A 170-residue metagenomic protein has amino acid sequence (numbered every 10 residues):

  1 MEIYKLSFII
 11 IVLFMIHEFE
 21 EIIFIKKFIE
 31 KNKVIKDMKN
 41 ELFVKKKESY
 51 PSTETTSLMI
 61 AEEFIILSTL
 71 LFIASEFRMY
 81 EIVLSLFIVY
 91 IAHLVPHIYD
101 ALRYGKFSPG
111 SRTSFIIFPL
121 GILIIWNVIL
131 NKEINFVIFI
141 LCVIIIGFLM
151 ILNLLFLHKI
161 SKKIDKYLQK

Functional and structural regions predicted by a protein language model:
M1-K26: N-terminal signal-anchor transmembrane alpha helix
M15-I22, Y90-A101, G147-K162: Transmembrane alpha-helical segments that form the membrane-embedded catalytic/substrate-channel core of multi-pass
E21-S49, I160-K170: Cytosolic, membrane-interface loops and tails of multi-pass inner-membrane proteins
I23, L42-I60, D100-Y104: Membrane interfacial helix-start motif at the N-side
T55-I73, I116-I122: Core segments of transmembrane alpha-helices that mediate helix-helix packing or line hydrophobic substrate/ligand
E76-F77, I98-S108, N131-E133: Membrane-interface helix caps and helix-loop-helix hairpins in membrane proteins
I88-H97, S108-I129, L149: Hydrophobic alpha-helical membrane segments
I122-K170: Terminal transmembrane helical module of multi-pass membrane proteins
